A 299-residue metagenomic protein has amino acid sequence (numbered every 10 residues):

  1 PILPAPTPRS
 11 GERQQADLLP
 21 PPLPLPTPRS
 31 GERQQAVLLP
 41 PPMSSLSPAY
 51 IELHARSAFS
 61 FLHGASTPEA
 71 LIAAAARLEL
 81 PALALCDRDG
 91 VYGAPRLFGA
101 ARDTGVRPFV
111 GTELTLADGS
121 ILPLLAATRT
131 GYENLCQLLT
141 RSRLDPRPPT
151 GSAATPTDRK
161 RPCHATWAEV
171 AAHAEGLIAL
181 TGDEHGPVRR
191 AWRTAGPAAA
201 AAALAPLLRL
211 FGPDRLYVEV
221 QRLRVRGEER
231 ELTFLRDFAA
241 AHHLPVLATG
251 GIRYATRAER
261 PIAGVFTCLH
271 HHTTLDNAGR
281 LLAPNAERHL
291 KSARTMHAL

Functional and structural regions predicted by a protein language model:
P1-S45, A153: Intrinsic disorder/low-complexity segments
L18, L38, P42-L299: Phosphodiester-processing cores and adjacent nucleic acid-binding clamps
